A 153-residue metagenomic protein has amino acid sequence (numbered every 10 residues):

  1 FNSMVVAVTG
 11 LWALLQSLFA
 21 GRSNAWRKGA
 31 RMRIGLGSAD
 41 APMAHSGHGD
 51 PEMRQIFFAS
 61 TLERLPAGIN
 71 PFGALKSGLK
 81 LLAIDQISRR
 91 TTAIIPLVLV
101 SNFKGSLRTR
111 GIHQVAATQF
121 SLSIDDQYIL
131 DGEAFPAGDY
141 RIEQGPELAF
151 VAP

Functional and structural regions predicted by a protein language model:
F1-P153: Long C-terminal subdomains/extensions of small-metabolite kinases
